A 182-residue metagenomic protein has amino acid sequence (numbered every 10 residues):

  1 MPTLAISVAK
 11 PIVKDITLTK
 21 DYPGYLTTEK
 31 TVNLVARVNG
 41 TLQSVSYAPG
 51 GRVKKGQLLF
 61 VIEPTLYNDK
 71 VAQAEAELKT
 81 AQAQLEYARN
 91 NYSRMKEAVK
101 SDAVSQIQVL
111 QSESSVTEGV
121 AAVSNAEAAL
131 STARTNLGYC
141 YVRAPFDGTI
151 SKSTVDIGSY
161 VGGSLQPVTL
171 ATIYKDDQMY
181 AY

Functional and structural regions predicted by a protein language model:
M1-P2: N-terminal export/targeting signal detector
A5-V8: Proline-enriched interdomain boundary motifs that mark the N-terminal boundary and often initiate the first structured
P11, T17-D21, T27, N33-L165 (+1 more regions): Amphipathic alpha-helical coiled-coil/rod segments that serve as protein-protein coupling scaffolds
L170, M179-Y182: Small/charged-rich amphipathic helices and low-complexity linkers that mediate inter-subunit docking in large enzyme
Y174-K175: Amphipathic alpha-helical coiled-coil/heptad-repeat segments
